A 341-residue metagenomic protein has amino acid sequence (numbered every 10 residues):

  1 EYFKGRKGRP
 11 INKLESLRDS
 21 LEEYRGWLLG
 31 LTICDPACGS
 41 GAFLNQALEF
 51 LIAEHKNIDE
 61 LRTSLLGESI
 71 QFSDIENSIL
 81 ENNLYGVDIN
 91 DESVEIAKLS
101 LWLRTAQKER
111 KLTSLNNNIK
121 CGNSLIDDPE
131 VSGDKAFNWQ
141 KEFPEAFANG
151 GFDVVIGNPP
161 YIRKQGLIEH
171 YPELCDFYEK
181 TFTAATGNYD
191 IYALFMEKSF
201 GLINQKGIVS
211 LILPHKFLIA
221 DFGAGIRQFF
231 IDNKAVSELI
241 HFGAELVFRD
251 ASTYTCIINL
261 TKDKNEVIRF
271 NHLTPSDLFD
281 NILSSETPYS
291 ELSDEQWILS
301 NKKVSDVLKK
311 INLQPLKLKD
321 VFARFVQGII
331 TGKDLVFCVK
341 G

Functional and structural regions predicted by a protein language model:
E1-F72, S93, D128, P159 (+3 more regions): Class I S-adenosyl-L-methionine
L14-R18, E22, I70-S78, L202-P214: Catalytic cores of nucleotide-enabled group-transfer and carboxylate-activating enzymes in metabolic and assembly-line
L21-G30, F72-E81, F147-F152, C175: Short basic/glycine-enriched coil/helix segment immediately N-terminal to the Walker B
L31-I33, S78, D320, R324: A residue-level detector for conformationally permissive "hinge/kink" positions
D35-A37, N82, N118, D153: Short glycine- and Lys/Arg-enriched binding-loop motifs that mark or flank ligand-binding interfaces
N45, I52, I89, V94 (+3 more regions): Signature of N6-adenine DNA methyltransferases within the class I
S64-L65, S69-F72, N77, P172 (+1 more regions): Short leucine-rich amphipathic alpha-helices used at interfaces
Y85-V87: Conserved SAM-binding motif I beta-strand of class I
